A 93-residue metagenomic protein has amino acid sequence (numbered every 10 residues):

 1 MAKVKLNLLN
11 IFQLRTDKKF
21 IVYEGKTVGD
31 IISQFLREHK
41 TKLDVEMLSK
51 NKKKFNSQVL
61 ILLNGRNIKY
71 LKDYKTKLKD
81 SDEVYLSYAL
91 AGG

Functional and structural regions predicted by a protein language model:
M1-G92: Ubiquitin-like/PB1-type beta-grasp interaction modules and other compact soluble beta-rich domains
